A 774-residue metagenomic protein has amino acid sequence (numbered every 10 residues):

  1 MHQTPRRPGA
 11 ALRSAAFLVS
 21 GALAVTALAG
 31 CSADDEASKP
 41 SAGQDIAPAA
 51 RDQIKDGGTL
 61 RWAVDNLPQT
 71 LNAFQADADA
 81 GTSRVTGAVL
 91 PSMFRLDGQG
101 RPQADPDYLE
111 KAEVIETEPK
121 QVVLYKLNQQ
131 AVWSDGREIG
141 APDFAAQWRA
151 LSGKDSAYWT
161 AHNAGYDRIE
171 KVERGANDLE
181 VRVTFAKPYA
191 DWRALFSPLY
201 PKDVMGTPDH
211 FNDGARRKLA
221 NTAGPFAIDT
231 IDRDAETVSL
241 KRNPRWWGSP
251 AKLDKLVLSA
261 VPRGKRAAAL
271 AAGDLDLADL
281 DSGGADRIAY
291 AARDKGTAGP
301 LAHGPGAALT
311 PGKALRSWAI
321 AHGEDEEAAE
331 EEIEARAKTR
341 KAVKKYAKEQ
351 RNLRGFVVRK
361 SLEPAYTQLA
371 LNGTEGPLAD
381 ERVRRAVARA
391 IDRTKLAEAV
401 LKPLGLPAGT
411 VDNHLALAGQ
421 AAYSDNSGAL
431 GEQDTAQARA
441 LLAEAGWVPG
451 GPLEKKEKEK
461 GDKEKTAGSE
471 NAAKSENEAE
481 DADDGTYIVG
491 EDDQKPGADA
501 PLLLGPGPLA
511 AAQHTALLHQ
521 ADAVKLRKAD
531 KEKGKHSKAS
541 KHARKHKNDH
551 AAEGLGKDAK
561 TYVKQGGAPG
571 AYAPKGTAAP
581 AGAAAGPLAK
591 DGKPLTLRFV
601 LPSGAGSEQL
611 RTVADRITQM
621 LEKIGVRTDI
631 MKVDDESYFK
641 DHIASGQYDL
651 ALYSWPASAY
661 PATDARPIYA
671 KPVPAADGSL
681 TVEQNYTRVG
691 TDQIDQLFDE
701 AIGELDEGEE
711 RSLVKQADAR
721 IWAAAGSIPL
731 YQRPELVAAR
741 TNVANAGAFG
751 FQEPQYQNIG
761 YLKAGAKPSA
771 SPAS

Functional and structural regions predicted by a protein language model:
H2, A22, G43-D45, A390-A429 (+7 more regions): Detector for C-terminal structural segments
S32-D35: Bacterial signal peptide processing site
K55, K126, A161-G206, R389: Surface-exposed binding/hinge segments that line and control ligand-binding clefts or catalytic entry sites
G58-T117, R149, L219-N221: N-terminal lobe/hinge region of extracytoplasmic solute-binding protein
Q99, F196-A251, K255, G264-K265 (+5 more regions): Gly/Pro-rich hinge or "lid" segments in bacterial periplasmic/extracellular proteins
K111-A157, A269-A272, P377-A379, R384: Aromatic- and charge-enriched surface segment that lines or borders ligand/interaction sites
I139-R149, R182-T184, P225, A308-D412 (+9 more regions): Alpha-helical secondary-structure segments
G214, P244-E332: Ligand-site clamp/hinge motif
